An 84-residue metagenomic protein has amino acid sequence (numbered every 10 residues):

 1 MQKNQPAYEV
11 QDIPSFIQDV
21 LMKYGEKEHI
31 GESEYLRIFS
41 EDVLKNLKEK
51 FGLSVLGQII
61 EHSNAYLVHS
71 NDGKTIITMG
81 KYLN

Functional and structural regions predicted by a protein language model:
M1-N84: Ribonuclease/tRNase effector modules and their secretory precursors
